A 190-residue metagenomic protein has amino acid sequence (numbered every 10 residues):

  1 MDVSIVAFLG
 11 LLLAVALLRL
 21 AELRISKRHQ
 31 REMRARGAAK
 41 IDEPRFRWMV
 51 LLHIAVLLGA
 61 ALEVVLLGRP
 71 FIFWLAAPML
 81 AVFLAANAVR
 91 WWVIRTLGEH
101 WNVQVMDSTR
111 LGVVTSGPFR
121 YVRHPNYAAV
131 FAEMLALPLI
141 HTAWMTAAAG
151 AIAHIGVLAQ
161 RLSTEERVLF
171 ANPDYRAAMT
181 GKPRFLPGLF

Functional and structural regions predicted by a protein language model:
M1-D2, R45-L75: Long, highly hydrophobic alpha-helical transmembrane signal-anchor segments
V3-A7: N-terminal membrane topogenic signal
F8-G10, A178-M179: Anionic, Ser/Thr-rich low-complexity intrinsically disordered regions
L9-L13, I41-M49: Alpha-helical transmembrane segments of integral membrane proteins, especially early/N-terminal helices
L12-S26: N-terminal signal-anchor/start-transfer transmembrane helix
R24-R45, I72-F190: Cytosolic-biased juxtamembrane loops and peripheral soluble domains of multi-pass membrane proteins
